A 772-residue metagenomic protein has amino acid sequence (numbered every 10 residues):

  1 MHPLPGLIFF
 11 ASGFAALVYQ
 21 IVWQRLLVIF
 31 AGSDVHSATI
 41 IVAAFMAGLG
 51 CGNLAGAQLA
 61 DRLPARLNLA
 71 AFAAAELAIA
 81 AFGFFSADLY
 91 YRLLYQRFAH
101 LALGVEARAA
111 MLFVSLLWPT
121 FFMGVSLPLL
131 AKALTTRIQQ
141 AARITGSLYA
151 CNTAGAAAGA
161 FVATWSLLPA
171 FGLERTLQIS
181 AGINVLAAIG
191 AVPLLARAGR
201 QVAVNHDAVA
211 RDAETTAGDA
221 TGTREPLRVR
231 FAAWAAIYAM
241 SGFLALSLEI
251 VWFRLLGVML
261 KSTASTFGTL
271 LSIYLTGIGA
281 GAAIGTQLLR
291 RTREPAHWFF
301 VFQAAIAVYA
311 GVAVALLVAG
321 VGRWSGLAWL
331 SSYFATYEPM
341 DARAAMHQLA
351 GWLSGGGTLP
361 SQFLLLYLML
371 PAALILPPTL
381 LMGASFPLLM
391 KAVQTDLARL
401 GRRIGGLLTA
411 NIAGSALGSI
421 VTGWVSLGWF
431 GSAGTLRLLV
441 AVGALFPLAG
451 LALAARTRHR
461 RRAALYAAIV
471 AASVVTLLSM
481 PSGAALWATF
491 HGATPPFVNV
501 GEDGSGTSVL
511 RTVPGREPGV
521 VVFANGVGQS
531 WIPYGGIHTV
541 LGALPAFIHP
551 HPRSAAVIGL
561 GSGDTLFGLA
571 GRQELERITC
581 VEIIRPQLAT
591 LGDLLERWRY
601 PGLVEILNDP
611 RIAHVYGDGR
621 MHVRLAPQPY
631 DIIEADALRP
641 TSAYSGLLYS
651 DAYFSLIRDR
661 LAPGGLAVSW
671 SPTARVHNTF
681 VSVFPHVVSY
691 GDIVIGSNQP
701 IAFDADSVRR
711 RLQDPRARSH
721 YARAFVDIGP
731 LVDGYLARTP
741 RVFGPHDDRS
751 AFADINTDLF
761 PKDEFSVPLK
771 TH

Functional and structural regions predicted by a protein language model:
M1-R710, D714, F760-H772: Alpha-helical transmembrane segments of multi-pass membrane proteins
D704-H772: SAM/dcSAM-binding transferase cores
